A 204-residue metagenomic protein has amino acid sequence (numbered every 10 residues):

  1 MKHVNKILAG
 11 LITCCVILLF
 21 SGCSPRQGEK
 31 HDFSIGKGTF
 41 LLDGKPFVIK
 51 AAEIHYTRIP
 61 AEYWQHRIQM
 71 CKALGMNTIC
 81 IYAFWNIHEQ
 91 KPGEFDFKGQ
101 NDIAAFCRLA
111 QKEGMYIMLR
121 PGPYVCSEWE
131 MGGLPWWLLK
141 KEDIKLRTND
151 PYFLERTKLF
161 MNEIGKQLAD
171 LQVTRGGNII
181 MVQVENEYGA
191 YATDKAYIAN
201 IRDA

Functional and structural regions predicted by a protein language model:
M1-L11: Bacterial N-terminal signal peptides that target proteins for export
G10-L19: Bacterial N-terminal signal peptides
C23-T78, R108: N-terminal carbohydrate-binding accessory modules
K50-H55, C80-Y82, M118-G122, Q183-E185: A cross-family glycoside hydrolase active-site/sugar-binding cleft signature
T57-W64, D96, Q100, D150 (+2 more regions): Solvent-exposed, acidic/flexible segments
I59-P60, E89-G93, G189-A192: A generic structural signal for short coil/turn motifs at secondary-structure boundaries
W64-E130, R202-A204: Aromatic-lined substrate-binding rim segments of carbohydrate-active enzymes
R108, K112-A204: Active-site region of glycoside hydrolase catalytic domains
